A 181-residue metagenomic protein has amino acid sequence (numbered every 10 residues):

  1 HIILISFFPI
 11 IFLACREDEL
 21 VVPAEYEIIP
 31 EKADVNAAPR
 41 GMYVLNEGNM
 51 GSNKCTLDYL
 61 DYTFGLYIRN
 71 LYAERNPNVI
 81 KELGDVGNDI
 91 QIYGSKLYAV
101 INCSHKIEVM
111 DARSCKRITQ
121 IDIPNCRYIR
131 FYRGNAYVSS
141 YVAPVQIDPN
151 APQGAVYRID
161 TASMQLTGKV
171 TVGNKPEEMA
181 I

Functional and structural regions predicted by a protein language model:
H1-I3: Bacterial N-terminal signal peptides that target proteins for export
I11-A14: C-terminal motif of bacterial Sec signal peptides marking the signal peptidase cleavage site
R16-I181: Predominantly soluble domains enriched in secretory-pathway, periplasmic, or organellar proteins
